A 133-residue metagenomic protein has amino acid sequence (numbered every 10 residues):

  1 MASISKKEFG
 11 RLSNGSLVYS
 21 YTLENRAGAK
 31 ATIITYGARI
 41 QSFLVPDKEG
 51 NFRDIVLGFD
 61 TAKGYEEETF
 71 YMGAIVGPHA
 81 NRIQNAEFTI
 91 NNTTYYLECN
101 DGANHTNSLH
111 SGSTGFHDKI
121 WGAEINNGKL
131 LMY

Functional and structural regions predicted by a protein language model:
M1-Y133: Surface-exposed acidic/polar loop and edge beta-strand patches at domain peripheries
